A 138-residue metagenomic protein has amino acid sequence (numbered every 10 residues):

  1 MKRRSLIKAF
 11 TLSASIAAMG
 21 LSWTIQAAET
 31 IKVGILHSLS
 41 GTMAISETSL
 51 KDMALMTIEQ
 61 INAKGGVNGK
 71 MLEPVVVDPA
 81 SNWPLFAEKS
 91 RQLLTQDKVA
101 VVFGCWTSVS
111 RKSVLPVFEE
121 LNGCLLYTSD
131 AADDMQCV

Functional and structural regions predicted by a protein language model:
R3-I7, T11: N-terminal export leaders
I16-I25: C-terminal segment of classical bacterial N-terminal signal peptides
I25-I35, G66-M71: Immediate post-signal peptide segment of exported/extracytoplasmic ligand-binding proteins
G34-M53, V77-P84, W106-V109: Extracytoplasmic "Venus flytrap"
D52-P74: Signal peptide-proximal N-terminal region of secreted/periplasmic/extracellular or secretory-lumen proteins
L72-Q92, Q96: Structural motif
P84, K98-S129: Extracytoplasmic ligand/sensor domains, especially the bilobed periplasmic-binding protein
Y127-V138: Single conserved hydrophobic/aromatic residue that forms the stacking wall/gate of nucleotide- or nucleobase-binding
